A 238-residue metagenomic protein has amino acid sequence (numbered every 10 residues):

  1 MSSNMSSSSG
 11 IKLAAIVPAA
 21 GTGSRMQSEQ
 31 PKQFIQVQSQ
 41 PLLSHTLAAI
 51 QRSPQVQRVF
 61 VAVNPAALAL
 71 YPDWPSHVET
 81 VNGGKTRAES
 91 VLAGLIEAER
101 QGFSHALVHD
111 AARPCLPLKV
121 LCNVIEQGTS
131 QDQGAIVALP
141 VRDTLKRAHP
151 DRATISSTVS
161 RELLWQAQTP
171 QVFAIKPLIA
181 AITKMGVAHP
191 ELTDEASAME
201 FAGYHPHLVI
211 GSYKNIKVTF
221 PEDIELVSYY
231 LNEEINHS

Functional and structural regions predicted by a protein language model:
S2, S7-A66, V78: N-terminal glycine-rich phosphate-binding loop and ensuing alpha1 helix
S3-N4, N215-S238: Hydrophobic helical membrane-anchoring modules
G10, A98-S104, T129-Q131: Glycine-rich phosphate-binding loop signature in dinucleotide/nucleotide-binding domains
V17, L43, G94, H109-D110 (+3 more regions): Residue-level signal for inorganic ion chemistry
V56, F103, Q131-G134, Y204 (+1 more regions): Short, high-confidence coil segments that cap the C-terminus of an alpha-helix and link into the following beta-strand
A67-D73: Acidic helix N-cap motif at the loop->helix transition within catalytic regions of sugar-transfer enzymes
D73-H105: Short phosphate-binding loop-to-helix
L116-V209, S238: Conserved core of the sugar-phosphate nucleotidyltransferase
